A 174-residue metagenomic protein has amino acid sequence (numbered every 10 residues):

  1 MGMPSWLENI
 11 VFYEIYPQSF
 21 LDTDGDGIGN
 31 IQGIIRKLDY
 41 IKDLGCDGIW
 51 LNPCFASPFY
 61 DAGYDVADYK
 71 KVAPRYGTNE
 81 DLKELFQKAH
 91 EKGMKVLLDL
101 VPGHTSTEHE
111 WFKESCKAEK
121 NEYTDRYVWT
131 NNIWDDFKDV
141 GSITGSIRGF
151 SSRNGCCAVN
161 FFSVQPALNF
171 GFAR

Functional and structural regions predicted by a protein language model:
G2-A173: Acidic/aromatic-lined carbohydrate-recognition and catalytic surfaces of CAZymes acting on diverse glycans
